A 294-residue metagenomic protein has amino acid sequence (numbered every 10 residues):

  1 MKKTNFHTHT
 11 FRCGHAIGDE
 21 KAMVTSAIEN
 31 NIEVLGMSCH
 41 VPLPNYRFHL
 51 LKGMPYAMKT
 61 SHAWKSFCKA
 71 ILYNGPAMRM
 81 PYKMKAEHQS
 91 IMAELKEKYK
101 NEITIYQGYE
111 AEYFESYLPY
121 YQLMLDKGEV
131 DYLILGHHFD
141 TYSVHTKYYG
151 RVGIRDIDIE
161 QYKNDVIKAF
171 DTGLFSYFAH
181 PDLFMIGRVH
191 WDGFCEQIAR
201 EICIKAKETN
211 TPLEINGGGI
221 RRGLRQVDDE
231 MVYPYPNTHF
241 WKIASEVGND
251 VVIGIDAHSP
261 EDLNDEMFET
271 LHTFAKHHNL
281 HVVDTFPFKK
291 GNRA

Functional and structural regions predicted by a protein language model:
M1-E115, L125-K127, V189-Q197, E201 (+4 more regions): An N-terminally biased module of ancient metal coordination in phosphate/nucleic-acid-related enzymes
K2-N5, V34, T104-G108, D131-I134 (+3 more regions): Structural preference for beta-strand elements that scaffold enzyme active sites
R12-G14, A111, I134-V247, A257: Domain-core and long-helix interface of multi-subunit machines
H40, P181, N249-N264, T285: Short acidic/histidine-rich active-site segments
R47-F48, S116-Y121, V144-K147: Short, conserved acidic/polar surface loops in the N-terminal third of protein domains
I91-L95, Y120-M124, Y162-A169, I202: Short, charged beta->alpha transition segments
D126-Y132, T172, Y235-V252, F268-T285: Structural recognition of alpha->loop->beta junctions
F288-A294: C-terminal accessory extensions appended to soluble enzyme cores
